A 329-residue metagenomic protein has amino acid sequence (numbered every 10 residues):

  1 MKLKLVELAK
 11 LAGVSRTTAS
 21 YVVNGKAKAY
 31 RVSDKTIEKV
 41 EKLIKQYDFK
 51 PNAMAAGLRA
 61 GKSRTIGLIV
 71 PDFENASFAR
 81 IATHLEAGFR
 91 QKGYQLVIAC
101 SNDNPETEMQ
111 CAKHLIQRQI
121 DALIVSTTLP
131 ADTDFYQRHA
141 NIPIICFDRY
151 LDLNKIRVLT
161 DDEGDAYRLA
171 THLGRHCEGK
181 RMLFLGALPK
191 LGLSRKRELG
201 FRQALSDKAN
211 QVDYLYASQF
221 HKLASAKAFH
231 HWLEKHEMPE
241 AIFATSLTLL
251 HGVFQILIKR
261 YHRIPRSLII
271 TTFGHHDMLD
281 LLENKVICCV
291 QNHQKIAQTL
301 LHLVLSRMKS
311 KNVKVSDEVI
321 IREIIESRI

Functional and structural regions predicted by a protein language model:
M1-K62: N-terminal helix-turn-helix DNA-binding module of bacterial transcription factors
T18-Y21, L58-D72, R181-L188: Short beta-strand segments enriched in small/hydrophobic residues
V40, L85, F201, V253: Aromatic/hydrophobic pocket-lining residues that form π-stacking "cages" and hydrophobic walls in ligand
Q46-N52, E106, S126-T128, F254: Short gly/ser/thr-rich secondary-structure transition/capping motifs
G61-T171, R175, W232-H236, C288: Alpha-helical recognition/docking segments in bacterial nutrient-uptake and carbohydrate-utilization systems
P71-A79, A99-E106, L129, R157-R168 (+5 more regions): Hinge/beta->alpha junction and helix N-cap segments in small-molecule ligand-binding domains
V212, H230-I329: Flexible loop/turn connectors
